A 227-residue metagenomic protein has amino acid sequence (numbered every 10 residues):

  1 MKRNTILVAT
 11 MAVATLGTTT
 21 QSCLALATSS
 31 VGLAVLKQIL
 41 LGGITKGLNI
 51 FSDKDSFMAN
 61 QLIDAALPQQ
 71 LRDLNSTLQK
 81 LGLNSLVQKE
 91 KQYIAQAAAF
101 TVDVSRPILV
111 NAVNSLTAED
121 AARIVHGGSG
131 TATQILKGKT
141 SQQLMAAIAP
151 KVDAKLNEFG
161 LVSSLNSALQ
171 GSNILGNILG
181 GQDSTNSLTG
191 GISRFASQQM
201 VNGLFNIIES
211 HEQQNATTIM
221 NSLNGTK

Functional and structural regions predicted by a protein language model:
M1-A9: Bacterial N-terminal signal peptides that target proteins for export
T18-C23: N-terminal Sec signal peptide cleavage junction
L24-A98: N-terminal Sec/ER secretory leader and immediately downstream segment of secreted/extracellular precursors
K37, G138, N186-R194, Q198 (+1 more regions): Pore-lining and gate-forming transmembrane alpha-helices of multi-pass membrane transport proteins
G47, T117, I219: Residue-level signature of catalytic and energy-coupling elements of molecular machines, predominantly ATP/GTP-dependent
K91-K155: Mid-length scaffold segments of soluble, non-membrane domains
A147, K151-S193: An amphipathic alpha-helical core segment
S193-K227: A cross-kingdom marker for long, charged
